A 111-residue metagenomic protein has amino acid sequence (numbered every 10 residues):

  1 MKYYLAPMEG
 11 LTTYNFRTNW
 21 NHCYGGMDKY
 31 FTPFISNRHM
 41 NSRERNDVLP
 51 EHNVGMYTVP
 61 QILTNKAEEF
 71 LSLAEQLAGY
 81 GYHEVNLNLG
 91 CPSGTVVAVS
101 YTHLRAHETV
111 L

Functional and structural regions predicted by a protein language model:
M1-Y3: Extreme N-terminal starter segment of soluble prokaryotic enzymes
M8-Q76: Glycine-rich, positively charged N-terminal anion/phosphate-binding segment
T32, E84-P92: Non-cysteine beta-strand/loop elements that form the S-adenosyl-L-methionine
N37, P92-G94: Active-site loop signature of alpha/beta-hydrolase-fold enzymes
E75-E84: Alpha/beta enzyme core
V96-Y101: Short acidic, glycine/proline-rich loop/turn micro-motifs
H103-L111: Single conserved hydrophobic/aromatic residue that forms the stacking wall/gate of nucleotide- or nucleobase-binding
